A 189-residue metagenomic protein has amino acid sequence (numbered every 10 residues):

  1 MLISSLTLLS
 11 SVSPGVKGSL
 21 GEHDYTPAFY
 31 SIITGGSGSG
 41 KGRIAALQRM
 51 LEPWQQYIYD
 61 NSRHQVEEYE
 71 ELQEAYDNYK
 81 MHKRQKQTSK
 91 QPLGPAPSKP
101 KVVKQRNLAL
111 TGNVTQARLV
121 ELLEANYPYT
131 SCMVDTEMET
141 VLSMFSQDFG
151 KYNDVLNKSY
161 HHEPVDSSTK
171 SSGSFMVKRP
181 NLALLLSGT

Functional and structural regions predicted by a protein language model:
M1-T189: Phosphate-handling catalytic cores of nucleic-acid transaction enzymes
